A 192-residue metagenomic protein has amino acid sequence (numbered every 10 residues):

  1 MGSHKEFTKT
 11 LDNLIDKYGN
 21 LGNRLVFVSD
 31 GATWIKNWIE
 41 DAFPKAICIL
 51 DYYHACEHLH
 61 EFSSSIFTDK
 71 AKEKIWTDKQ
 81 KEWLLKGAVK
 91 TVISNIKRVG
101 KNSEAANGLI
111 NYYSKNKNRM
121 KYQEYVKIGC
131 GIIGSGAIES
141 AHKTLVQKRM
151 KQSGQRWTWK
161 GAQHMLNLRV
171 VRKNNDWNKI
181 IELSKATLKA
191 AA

Functional and structural regions predicted by a protein language model:
M1-A192: Catalytic center-proximal scaffold of phosphoryl-transfer enzymes
